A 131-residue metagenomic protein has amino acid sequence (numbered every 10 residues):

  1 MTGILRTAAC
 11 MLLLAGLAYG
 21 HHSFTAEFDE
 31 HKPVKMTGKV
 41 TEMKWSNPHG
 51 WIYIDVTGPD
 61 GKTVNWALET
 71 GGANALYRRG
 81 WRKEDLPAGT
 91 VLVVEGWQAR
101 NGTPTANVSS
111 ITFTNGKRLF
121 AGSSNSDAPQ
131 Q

Functional and structural regions predicted by a protein language model:
M1-A9: Bacterial N-terminal signal peptides that target proteins for export
G20-V34: Short boundary/loop segments of OB/S1/cold-shock single-stranded nucleic-acid-binding domains
M36-V40: Conserved hydrophobic positions within beta-strands
S46-V56: Short aromatic-glycine-enriched beta-strand elements
T70-R78: Short, structured beta-strand/loop micro-motifs enriched in basic residues and often containing a Trp
Y77-V94: Short nucleic-acid-contacting surface segments enriched for D/E, G, S/T with interspersed K/R
A99-S123: OB-fold/S1-family single-stranded nucleic acid-binding modules
